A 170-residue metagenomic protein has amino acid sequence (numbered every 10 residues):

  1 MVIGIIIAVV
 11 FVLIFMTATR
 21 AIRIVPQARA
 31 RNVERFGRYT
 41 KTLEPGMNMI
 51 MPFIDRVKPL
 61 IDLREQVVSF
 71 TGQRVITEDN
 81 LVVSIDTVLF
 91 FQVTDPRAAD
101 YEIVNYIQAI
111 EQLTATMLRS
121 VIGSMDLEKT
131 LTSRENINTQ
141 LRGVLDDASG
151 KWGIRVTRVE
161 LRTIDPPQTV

Functional and structural regions predicted by a protein language model:
V2-I22: Single-pass alpha-helical transmembrane signal-anchor segments
M16-F36: Transmembrane-cytosolic junction motif
V33-E44, I54-T169: Amphipathic, interface-forming alpha-helical segments with heptad-repeat character
